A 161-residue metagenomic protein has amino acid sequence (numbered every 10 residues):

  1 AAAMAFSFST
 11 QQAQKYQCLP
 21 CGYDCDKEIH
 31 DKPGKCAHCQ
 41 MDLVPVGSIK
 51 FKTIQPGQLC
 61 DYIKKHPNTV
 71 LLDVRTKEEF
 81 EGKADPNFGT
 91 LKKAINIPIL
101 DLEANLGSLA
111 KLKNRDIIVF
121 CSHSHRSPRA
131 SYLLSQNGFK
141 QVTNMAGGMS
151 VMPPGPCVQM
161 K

Functional and structural regions predicted by a protein language model:
A1-A3: N-terminal export leaders
F8-L19, H30-K65, E78-D116, H125-K161: Rhodanese-like catalytic fold shared by cysteine-dependent sulfurtransferases and DSP/PTP-type phosphatases
Y23, H123: Local cysteine-cluster metal-coordination motifs and their immediate loop/turn environment, predominantly Fe-S cluster
C25-K27: Extracellular adhesion/carbohydrate-binding repeat motifs centered on closely spaced tryptophans
L59, V70-R75: Short hydrophobic beta-strand that contains or immediately precedes a catalytic carboxylate
V119-C121: Short, surface-exposed ligand- or partner-binding patches at beta-edge/loop junctions that are enriched in aromatics
